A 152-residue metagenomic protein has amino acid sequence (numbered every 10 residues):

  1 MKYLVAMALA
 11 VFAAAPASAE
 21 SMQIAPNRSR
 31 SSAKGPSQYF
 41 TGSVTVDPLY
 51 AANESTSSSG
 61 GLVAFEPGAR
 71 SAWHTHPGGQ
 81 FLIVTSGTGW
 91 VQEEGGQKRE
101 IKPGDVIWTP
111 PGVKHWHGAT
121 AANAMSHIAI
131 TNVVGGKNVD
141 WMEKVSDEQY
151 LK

Functional and structural regions predicted by a protein language model:
M1-L4: Positively charged n-region of N-terminal signal peptides that target proteins for export
A6-A14: Bacterial N-terminal signal peptides
A17-S57, N138-K152: A short, N-terminal "cap"/entry segment at the start of jelly-roll beta-barrel domains of the cupin/DSBH fold
L62-E66, T75-V91, I130-N132: Short, conserved beta-strand element in jelly-roll/cupin
S71-G78, V113-A119: Histidine-centered catalytic micro-motifs
G95-G112: Short acidic-glycine-tyrosine-enriched beta hairpin
W108, A122-W141: A short hydrophobic beta-strand segment most commonly corresponding to one strand of the jelly-roll/cupin
